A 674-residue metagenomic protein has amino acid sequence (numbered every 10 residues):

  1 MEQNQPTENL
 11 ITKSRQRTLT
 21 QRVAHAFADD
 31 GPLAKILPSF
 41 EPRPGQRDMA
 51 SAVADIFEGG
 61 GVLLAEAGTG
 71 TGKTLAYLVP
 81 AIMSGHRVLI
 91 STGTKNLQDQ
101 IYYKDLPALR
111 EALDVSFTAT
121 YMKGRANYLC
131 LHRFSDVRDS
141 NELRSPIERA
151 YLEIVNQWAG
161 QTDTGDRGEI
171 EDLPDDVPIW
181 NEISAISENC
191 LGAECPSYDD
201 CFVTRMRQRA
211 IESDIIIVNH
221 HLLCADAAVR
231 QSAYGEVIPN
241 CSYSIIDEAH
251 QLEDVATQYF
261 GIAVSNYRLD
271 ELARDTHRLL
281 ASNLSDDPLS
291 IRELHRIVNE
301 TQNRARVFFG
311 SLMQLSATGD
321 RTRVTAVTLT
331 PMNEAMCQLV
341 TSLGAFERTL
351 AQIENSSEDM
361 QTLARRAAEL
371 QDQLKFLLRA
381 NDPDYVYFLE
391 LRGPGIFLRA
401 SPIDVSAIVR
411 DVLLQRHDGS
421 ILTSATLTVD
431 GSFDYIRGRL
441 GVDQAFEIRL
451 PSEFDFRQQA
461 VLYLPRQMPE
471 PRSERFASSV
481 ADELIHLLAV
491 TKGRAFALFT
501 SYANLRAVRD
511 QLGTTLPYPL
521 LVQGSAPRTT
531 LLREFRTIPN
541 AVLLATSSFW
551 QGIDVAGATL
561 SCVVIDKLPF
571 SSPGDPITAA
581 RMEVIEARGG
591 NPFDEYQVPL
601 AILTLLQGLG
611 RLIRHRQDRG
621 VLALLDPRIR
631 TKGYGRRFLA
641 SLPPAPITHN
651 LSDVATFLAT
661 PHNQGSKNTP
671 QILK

Functional and structural regions predicted by a protein language model:
E2-I36, H86-D214, H221, T276-R292 (+4 more regions): A substrate-engagement module of RecA-like helicase motors
K13-A65: Conserved pre-motif I regulatory segment
A54-D55, T74-R87, K104-A108: Walker A/P-loop NTP-binding motif
M83, D99, P107, S187-N189 (+2 more regions): Signature of the SF2 helicase/ATPase Hel1-core->accessory helical subdomain module
V88-N96, I421-T423, G493-T500, A623-L625: Conserved RecA-like ASCE P-loop NTPase motor core of nucleic-acid helicases/translocases
N181-I216, A227-G235, L339-M468, R475-D482 (+3 more regions): A contiguous, basic/glycine-rich beta-loop/short-helix subdomain that forms a polymer-engagement track
E453, V461, P465-R475, L520 (+1 more regions): Conserved RecA-like P-loop NTPase helicase motor core
T500-G524: Conserved helicase motor "Helicase C" RecA-like lobe of SF1/SF2 P-loop NTPases
